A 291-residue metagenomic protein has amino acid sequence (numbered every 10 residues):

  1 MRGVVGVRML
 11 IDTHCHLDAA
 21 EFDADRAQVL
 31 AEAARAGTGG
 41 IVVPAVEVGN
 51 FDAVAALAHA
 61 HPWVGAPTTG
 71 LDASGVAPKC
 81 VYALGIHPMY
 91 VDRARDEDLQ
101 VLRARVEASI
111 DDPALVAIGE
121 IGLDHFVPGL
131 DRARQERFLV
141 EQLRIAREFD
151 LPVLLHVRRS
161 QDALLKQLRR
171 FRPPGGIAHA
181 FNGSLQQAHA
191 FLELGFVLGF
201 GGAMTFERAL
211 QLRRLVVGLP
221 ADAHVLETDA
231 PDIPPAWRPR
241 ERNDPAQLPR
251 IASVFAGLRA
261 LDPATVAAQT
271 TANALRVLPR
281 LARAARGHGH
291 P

Functional and structural regions predicted by a protein language model:
M1-P291: Mid-domain alpha/beta scaffold segments of enzyme catalytic cores
